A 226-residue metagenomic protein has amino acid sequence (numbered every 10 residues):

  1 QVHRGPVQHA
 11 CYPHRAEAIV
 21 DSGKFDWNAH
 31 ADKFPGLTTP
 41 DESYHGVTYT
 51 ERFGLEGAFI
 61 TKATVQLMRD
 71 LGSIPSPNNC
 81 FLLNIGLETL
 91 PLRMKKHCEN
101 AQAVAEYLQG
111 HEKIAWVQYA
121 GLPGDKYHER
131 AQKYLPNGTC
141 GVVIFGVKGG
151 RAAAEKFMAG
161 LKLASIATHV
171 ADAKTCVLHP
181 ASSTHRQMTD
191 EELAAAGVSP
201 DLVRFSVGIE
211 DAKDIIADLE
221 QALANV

Functional and structural regions predicted by a protein language model:
Q1: Catalytic PLP-binding core of fold-type I/II PLP enzymes
G5-V142, G146-C176: Active-site C-terminal subdomain of aminotransferase-like
R93, A152, A159-G160, T175-V226: PLP-dependent enzyme catalytic core of the Aspartate aminotransferase-like
